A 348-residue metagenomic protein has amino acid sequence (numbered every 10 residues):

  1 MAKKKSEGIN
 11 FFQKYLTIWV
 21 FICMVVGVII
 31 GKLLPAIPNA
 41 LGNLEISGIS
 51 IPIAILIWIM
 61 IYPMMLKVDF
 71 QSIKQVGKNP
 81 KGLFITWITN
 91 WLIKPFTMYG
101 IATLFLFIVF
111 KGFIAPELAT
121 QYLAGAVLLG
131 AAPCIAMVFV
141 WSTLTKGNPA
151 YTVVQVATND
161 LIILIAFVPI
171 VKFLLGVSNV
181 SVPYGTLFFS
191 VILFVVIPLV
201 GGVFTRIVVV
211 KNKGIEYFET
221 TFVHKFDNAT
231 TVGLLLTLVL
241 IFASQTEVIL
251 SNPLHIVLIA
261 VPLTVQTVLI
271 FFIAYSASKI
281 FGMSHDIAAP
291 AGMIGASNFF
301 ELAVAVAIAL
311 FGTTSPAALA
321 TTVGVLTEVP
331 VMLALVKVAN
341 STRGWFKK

Functional and structural regions predicted by a protein language model:
M1-L66, Q71-G295, F300-K348: Alpha-helical transmembrane segments of multi-pass small-molecule/ion transporters
